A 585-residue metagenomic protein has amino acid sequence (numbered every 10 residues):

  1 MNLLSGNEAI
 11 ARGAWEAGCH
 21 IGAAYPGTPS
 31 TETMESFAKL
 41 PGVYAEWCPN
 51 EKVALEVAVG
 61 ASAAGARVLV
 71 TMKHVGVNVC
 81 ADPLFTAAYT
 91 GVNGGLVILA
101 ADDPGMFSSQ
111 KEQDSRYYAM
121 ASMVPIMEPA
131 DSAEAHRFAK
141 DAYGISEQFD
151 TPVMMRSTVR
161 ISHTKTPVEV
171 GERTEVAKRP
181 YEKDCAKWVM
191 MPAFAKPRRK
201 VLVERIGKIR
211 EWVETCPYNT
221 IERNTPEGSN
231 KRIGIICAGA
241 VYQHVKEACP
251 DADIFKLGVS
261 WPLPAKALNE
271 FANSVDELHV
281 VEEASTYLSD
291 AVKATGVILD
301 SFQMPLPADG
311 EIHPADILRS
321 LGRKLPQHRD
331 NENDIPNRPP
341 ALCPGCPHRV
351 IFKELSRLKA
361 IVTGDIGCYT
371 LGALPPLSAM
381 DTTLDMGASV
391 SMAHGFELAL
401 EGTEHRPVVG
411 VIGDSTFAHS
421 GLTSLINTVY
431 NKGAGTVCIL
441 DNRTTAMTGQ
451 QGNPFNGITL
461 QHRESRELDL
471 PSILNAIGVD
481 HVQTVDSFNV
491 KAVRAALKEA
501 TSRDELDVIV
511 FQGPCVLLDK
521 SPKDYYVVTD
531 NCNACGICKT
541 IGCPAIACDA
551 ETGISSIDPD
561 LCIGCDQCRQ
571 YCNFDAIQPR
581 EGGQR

Functional and structural regions predicted by a protein language model:
M1-N7, A17, P129-L342, P347-H348 (+6 more regions): Flexible, low-complexity linker and terminal segments
M1-S132, R160, K293-R406: Thiamine diphosphate
T33-S36, V59, C80-L84, M106-Q113 (+15 more regions): Short acidic, glycine/serine/threonine-rich loops at helix termini
S36-G42, V245-F255, S472-G478: Short helix-loop-beta junction
G42-P49, T90-A101, R179-K187, N431-R443 (+1 more regions): A glycine-rich helix N-cap at a beta->alpha junction
D103-P152, T158, C185, M190-F194 (+3 more regions): Conserved thiamine diphosphate
A373-V510, K520-S521: Thiamine diphosphate
